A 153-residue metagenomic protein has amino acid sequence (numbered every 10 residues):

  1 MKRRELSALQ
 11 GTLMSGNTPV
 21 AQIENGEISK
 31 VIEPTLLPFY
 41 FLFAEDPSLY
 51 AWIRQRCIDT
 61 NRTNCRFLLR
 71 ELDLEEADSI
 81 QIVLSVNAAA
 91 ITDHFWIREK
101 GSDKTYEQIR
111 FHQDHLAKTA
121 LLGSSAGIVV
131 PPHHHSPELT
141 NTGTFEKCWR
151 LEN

Functional and structural regions predicted by a protein language model:
M1-N153: Phosphate/dinucleotide-binding and metal-coordinating scaffold of catalytic cores in nucleotide-dependent enzymes
